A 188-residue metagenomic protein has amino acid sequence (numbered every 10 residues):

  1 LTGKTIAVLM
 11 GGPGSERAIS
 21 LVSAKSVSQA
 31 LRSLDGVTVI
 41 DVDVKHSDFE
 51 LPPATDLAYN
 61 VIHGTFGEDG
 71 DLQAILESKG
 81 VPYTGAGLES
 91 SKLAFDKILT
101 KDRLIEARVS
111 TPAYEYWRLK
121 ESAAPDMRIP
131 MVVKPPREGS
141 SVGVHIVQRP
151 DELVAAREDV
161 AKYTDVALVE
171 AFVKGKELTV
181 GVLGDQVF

Functional and structural regions predicted by a protein language model:
L1-E89, L93-E106, R118-A124: ATP-binding N-terminal substructure of ATP-dependent carboxylate-amine bond-forming enzymes
K45, I62-T65, P136, F172-V173 (+1 more regions): Anionic group-transfer/hydrolysis microenvironments
G87-S91, Y114, S141-V147: Flexible, glycine/proline-enriched loop segments at strand-loop-helix junctions that form or flank small-ligand binding
D102-T111, D159-K162: Basic phosphate/pyrophosphate-binding loop/patch that engages nucleotide-derived ligands
L104, Y116, M127-V144, T164-L178: ATP-grasp fold ATP-binding core
Q148-F188: Phosphate-binding site of ATP-dependent enzymes
